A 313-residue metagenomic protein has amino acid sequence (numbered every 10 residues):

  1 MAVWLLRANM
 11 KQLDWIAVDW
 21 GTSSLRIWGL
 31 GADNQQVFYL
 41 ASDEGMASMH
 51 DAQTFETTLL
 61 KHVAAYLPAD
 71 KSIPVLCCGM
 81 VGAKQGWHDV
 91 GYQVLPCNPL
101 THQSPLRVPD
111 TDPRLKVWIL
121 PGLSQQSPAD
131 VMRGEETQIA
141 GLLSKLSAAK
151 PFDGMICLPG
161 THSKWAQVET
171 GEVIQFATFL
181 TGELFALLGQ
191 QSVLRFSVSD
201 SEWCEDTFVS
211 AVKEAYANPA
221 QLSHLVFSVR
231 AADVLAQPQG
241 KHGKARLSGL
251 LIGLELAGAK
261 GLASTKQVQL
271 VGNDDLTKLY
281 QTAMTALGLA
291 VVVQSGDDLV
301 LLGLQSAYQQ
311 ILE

Functional and structural regions predicted by a protein language model:
W15-D19, P74-L76, G154-L158, Q269: Short glycine-aspartate micro-motif
W15-T54, Q294: Short glycine-rich, Thr/Ser-proximal phosphate-binding strand/loop in the N-terminal lobe of ATP-dependent enzymes
S24, T265-A283: Glycine-rich phosphate-binding loops at beta-strand->alpha-helix junctions
Q36-I73, G82-Q85, D89, L194-S197: N-terminal phosphate-binding loop and adjacent alpha-helix
A47, L123-N218: Glycine-rich phosphate-binding loop plus the immediately following alpha-helix
P68-A129, T170: Short beta-strand-loop/turn "lid" adjacent to the catalytic site in phosphate-handling enzymes
A215-G258: Adenine-nucleotide phosphate-binding core of ATP-dependent small-molecule kinases
L250, V292-E313: Glycine-rich phosphate-binding/hydrolytic loop that grips phosphoryl groups
